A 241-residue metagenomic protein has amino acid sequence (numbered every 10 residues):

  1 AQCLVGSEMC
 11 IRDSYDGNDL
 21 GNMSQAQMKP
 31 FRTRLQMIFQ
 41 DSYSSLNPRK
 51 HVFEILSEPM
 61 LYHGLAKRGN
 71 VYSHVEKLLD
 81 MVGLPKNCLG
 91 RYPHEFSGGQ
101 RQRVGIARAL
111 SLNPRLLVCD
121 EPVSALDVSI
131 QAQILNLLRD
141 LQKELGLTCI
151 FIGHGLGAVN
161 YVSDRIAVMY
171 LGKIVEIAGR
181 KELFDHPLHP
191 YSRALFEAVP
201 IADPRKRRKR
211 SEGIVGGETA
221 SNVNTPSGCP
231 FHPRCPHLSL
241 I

Functional and structural regions predicted by a protein language model:
A1-I11: Single conserved hydrophobic/aromatic residue that forms the stacking wall/gate of nucleotide- or nucleobase-binding
Y15, D19, N70-N87, F196-E197: Conserved ABC ATPase "signature" region
D19-Q36, Y62, E182-P187, A220-P226: ABC ATPase NBD coupling module
Y92-F96, Q100: Conserved ABC ATPase signature
S111-R115: A short, proline-enriched helix->beta-strand linker immediately N-terminal to the Walker B motif in ABC-type P-loop
G179-I241: Charged, flexible cofactor/metal-binding loops and thiol motifs
